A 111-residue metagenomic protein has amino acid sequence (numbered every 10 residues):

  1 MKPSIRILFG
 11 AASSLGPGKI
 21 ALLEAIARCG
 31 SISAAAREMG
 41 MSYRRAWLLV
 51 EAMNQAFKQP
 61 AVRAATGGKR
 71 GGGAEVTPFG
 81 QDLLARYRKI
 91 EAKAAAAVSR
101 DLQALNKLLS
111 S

Functional and structural regions predicted by a protein language model:
M1-A11: Short, Lys/Arg-enriched N-terminal segment that forms or immediately precedes the first helix of a structured domain
L22-L23: Short alpha-helical "packing" element that flanks the helix-turn-helix/winged-helix DNA-binding module
I26-A36: Short helix-boundary/capping micro-motifs
G40-S42: Central "turn" residue of the DNA-binding helix-turn-helix
L49: Residues within the DNA-recognition helix of helix-turn-helix
Q55-P60: Residue cluster at the C-terminal edge of the helix-turn-helix DNA-binding motif
A64-Y87: Basic, amphipathic "hinge/linker" alpha-helix immediately C-terminal to the N-terminal HTH DNA-binding motif
L83-L105: Alpha-helical linker/hinge and terminal dimerization helices associated with HTH transcriptional regulators
